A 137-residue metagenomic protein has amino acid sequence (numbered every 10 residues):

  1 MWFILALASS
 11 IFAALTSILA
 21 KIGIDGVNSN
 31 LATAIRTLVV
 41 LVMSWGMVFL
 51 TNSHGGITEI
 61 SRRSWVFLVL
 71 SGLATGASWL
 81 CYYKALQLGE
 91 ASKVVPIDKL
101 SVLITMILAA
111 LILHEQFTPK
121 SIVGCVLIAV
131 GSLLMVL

Functional and structural regions predicted by a protein language model:
M1-I11, V27, V40-L68, W79-L88 (+1 more regions): Membrane-interface interhelical linkers
L5, F12, L19, A74-A77 (+4 more regions): Hydrophobic residues within membrane-embedded alpha-helical segments of Major Facilitator Superfamily
L15-V40, I57: Juxtamembrane helix-loop-helix junctions in multi-pass membrane proteins
G23, A32, A85, L111-L113 (+1 more regions): Hydrophobic/aromatic residues within transmembrane alpha-helices of multi-pass small-molecule transporters
L31-L38, L80, L86-M106: Helix-helix packing/entry segments at the starts of transmembrane helices
S44, K120-V136: Hydrophobic transmembrane alpha-helices of multi-pass small-molecule transport proteins
V102-I122: C-terminal transmembrane-helix exit sites in multi-pass transporters
